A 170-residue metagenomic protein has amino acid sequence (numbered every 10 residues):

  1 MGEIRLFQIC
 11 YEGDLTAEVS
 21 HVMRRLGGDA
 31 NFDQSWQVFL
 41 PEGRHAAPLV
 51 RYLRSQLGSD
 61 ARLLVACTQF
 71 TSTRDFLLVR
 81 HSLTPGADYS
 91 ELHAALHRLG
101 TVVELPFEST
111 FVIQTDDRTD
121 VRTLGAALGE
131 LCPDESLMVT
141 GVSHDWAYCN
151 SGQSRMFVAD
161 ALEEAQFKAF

Functional and structural regions predicted by a protein language model:
M1, T16-V19, L99-G100, R155 (+1 more regions): Low-complexity, intrinsically disordered short peptide segments enriched in small/polar/basic residues
G2, A17, H21, T71-R74 (+1 more regions): A hydrophobic alpha-helical transmembrane-helix feature that marks the membrane cores and membrane-interface segments
G2-E12, T73-L83: Short glycine-/aliphatic-rich beta-strand segments at the starts of folded cytosolic domains
I4, D29-F32, A169-F170: Cysteine-patterned extracellular/luminal domains and small secreted cysteine-rich peptides
I9-L26, S82-L99: Short amphipathic alpha-helix segments
E18-H21, P48, E91, T123 (+3 more regions): Exposed alpha-helical structural elements
R24-Q69, L99-S143, A147: Short, intrinsically disordered low-complexity segments
A147-F170: Charged phosphate-binding loop/patch that engages nucleotide di/tri-phosphates or the phosphate backbone of nucleic
